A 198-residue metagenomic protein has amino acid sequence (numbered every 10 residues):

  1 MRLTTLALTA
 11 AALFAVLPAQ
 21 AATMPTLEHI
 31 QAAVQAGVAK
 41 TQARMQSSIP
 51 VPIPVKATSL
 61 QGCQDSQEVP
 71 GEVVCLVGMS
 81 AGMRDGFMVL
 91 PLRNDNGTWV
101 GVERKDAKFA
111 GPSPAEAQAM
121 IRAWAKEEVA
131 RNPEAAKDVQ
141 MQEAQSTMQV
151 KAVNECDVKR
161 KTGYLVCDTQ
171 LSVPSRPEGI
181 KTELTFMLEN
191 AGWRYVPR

Functional and structural regions predicted by a protein language model:
M1-T5: Positively charged n-region of N-terminal signal peptides that target proteins for export
A7-V16: Bacterial N-terminal signal peptides
A21-R198: Cystatin/cathelin-like cysteine-protease inhibitor module
